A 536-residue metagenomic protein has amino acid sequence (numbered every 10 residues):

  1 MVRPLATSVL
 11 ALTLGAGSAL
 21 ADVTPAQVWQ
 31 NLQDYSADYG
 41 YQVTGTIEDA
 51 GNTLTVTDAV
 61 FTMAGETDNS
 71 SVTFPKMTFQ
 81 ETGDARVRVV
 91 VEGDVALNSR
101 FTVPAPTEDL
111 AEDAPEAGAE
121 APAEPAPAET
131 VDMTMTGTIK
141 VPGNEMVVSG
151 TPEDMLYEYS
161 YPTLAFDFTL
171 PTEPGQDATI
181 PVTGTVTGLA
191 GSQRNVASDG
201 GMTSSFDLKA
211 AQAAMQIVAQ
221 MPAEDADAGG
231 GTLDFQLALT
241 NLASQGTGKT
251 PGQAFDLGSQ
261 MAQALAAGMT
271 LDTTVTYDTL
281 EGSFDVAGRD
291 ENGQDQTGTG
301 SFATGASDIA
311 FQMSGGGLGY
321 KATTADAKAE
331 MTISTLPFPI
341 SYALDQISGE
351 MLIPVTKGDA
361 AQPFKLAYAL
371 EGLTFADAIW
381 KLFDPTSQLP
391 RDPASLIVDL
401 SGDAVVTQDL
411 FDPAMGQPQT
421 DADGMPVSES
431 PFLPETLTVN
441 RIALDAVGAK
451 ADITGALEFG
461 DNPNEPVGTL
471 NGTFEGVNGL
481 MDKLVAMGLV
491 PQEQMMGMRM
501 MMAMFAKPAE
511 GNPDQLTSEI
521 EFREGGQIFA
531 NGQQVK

Functional and structural regions predicted by a protein language model:
M1-A21: Gram-negative bacterial Sec-dependent N-terminal signal peptides
D22-K536: Glycine-rich, small/hydroxylated-residue low-complexity segments
